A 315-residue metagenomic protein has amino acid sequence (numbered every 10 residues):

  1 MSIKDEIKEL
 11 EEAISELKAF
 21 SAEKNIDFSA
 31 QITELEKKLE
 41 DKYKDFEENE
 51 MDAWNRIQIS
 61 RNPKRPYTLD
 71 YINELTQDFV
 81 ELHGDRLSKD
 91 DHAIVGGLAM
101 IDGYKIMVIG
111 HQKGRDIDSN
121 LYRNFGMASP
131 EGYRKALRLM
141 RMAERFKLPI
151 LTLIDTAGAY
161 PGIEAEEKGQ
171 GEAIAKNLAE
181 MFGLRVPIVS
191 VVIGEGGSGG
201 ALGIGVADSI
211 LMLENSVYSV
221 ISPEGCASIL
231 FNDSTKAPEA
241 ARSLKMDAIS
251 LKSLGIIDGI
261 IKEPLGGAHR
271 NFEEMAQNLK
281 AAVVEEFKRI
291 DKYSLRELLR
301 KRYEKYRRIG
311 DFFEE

Functional and structural regions predicted by a protein language model:
M1-K105, E273, Q277-E315: Intrinsically disordered, low-complexity segments enriched in small/flexible residues
L10, D52, V108, D155 (+3 more regions): Terminal peptide-recognition signature
A30-Q31, G132-Y133, C226: Short, motif-level signal for alpha-helix interfacial/capping segments enriched in acidic residues and aromatics/proline
I57-S60, L121-F125, G266-H269: Short hinge/gating elements
Q58, L98-M100, K105-I109, L151-L153 (+3 more regions): Structured core elements
D78, S88-D90, G96, I101-L153 (+1 more regions): Glycine-rich beta-alpha loop segments
I154-V284, K288, K292: Conserved catalytic cores of soluble enzyme domains, especially glycine-rich substrate-binding beta-alpha loops
